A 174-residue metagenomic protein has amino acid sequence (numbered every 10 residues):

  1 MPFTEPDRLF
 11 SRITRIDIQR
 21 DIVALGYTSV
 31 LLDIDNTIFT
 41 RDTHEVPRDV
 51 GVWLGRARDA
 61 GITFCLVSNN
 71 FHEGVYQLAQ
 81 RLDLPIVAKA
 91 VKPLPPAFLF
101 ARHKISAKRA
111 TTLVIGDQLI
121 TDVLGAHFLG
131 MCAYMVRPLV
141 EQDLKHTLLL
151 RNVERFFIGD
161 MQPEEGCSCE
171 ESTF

Functional and structural regions predicted by a protein language model:
M1-L32, F39-H44, R48-F174: Asp-based, Mg2+/Mn2+-dependent phosphohydrolase catalytic module
